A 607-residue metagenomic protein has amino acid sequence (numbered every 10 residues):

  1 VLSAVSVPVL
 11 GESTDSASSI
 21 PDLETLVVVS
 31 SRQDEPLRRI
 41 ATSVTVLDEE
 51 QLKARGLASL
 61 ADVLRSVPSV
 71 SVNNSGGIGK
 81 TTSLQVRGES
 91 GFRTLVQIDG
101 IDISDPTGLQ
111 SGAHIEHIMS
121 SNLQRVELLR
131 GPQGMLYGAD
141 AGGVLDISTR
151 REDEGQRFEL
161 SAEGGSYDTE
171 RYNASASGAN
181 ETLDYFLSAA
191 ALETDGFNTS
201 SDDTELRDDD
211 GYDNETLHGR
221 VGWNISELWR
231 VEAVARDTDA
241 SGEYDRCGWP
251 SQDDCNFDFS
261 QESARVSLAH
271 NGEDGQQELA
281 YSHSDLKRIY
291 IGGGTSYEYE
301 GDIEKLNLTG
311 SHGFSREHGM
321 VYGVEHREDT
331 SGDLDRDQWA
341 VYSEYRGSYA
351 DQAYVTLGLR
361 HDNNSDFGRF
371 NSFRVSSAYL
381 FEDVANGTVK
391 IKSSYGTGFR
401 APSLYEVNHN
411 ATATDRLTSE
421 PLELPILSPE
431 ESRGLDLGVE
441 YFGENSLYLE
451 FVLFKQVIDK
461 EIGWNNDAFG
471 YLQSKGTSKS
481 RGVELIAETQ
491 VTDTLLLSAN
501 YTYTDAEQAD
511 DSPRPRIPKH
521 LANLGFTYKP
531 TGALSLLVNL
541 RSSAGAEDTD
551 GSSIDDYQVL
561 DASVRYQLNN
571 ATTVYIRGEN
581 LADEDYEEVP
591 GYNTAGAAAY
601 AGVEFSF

Functional and structural regions predicted by a protein language model:
V1-V67, S177-G178, W223, A264: N-terminal Sec signal peptide and the immediately downstream disordered periplasmic leader that contains the TonB box
V29, A61, R65-D102: Extracytoplasmic beta-strand/coil segments of soluble accessory domains associated with Gram-negative outer-membrane
L60-V63, K80-Q85, T94-Q97, A113-M119 (+3 more regions): N-terminal periplasmic accessory domains that precede and gate Gram-negative outer-membrane beta-barrel machines
D102-R130: Short acidic/polar hinge/loop motifs at secondary-structure boundaries that mediate gating or recognition
M135, D146-S148, E152-G155, E163 (+3 more regions): Periplasmic-side early beta-strands and strand-to-turn transitions of outer-membrane beta-barrels
T182-D184, H270-G292, A378-Y395, R400 (+3 more regions): Membrane-embedded beta-barrel scaffold of Gram-negative outer-membrane proteins
D239-S241, C247, G332-D333, S365-F367 (+6 more regions): Surface-exposed extracellular loop regions of Gram-negative outer-membrane beta-barrel proteins, predominantly
S348-V355, F454-V457, S474-T549, A571-V574 (+1 more regions): Gram-negative outer-membrane beta-barrel transporters
